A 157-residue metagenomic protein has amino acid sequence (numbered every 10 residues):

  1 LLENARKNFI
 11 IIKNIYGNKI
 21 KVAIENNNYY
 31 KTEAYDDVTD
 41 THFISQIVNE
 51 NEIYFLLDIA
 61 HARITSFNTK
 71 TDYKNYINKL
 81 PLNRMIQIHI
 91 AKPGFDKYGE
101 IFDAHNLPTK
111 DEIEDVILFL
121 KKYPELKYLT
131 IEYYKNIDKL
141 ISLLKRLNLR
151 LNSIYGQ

Functional and structural regions predicted by a protein language model:
L1-Y54, D111: Active-site acidic/histidine proton-transfer and metal-coordination neighborhood in alpha/beta enzyme cores
L2, T65-E125: Gly/Pro-rich active-site loop or hairpin
V22-E25, F55-L57, I86-I90, K127-I131: Hydrophobic faces of well-ordered beta-strands that scaffold small-molecule active sites in alpha/beta enzyme cores
N26-Y30, H61-R63, K92-G94, K135-I137: Active-site-proximal loop/turn and secondary-structure-junction residues that shape catalytic pockets, frequently
T32-E50, T65-N78, L140-R146: Distinct, well-ordered alpha-helical segments
F55-T65: Short acidic, Gly/Ser-rich segments with clustered Asp/Glu that frequently serve as metal-coordination loops in enzyme
H89-A91, F95-D96, L129-I141: Catalytic core of soluble alpha/beta enzymes
I137-Q157: C-terminal helical cap(s) of enzyme catalytic domains, especially alpha/beta-barrels
